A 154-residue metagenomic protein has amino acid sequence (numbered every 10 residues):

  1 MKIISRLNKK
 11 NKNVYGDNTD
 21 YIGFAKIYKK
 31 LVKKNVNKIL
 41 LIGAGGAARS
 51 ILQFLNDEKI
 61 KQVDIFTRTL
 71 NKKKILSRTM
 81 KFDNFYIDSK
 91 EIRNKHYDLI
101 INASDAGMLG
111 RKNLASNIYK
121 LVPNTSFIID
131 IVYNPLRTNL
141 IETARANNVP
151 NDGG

Functional and structural regions predicted by a protein language model:
M1-I4, Y21, A48, K73 (+2 more regions): A general structural signal for well-ordered alpha-helical segments in protein cores
M1-L31: Phosphate/diphosphate ligand-binding glycine-rich loop within oxidoreductases
Y28, V36-D57, T67: Glycine-rich adenosine-cofactor-binding loop
K33-N35, D57-K59, N117-T125: Short, conserved loop/helix-junction motifs that constitute active-site signature segments in enzyme catalytic cores
D57-Q62, A146-P150: Conserved S-adenosyl-L-methionine
I60-M80: NAD(P)-binding Rossmann-fold cofactor-contacting core
D83-G153: Rossmann-like adenosine-cofactor binding region
